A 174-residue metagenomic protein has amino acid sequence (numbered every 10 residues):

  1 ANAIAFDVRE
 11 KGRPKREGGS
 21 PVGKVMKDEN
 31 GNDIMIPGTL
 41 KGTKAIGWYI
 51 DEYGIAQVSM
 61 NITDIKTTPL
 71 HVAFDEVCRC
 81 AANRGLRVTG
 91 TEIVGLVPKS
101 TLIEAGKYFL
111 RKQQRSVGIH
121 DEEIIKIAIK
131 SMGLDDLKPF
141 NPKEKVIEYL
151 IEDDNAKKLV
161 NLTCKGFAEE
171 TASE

Functional and structural regions predicted by a protein language model:
A1-S173: Long, contiguous binding/interaction regions
